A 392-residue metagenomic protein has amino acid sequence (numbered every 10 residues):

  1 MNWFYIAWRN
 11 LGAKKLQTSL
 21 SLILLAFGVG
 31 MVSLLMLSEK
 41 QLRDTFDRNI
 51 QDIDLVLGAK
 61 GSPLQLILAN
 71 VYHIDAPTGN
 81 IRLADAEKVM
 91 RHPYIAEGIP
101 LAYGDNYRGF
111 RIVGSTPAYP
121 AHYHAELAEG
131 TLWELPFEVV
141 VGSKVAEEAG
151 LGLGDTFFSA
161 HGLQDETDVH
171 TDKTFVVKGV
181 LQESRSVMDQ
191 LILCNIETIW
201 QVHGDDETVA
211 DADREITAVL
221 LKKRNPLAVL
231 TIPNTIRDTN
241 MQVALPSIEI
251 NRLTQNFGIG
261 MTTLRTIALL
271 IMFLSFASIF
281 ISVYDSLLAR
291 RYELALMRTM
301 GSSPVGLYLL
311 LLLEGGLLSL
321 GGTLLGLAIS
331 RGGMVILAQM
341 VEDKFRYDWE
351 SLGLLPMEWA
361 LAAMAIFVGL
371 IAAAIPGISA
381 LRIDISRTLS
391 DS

Functional and structural regions predicted by a protein language model:
M1, S379-S392: Short cytosolic juxtamembrane segments of multi-pass membrane proteins
M1-S33, S247, Q255, L312: N-terminal Sec/SRP start-transfer signal
L11, R298-V305, I383, S392: Short helix-to-coil transition segments within interhelical loops that connect adjacent transmembrane helices
M36-R111, A121, I232: Hydrophobic, regular-secondary-structure patches
N106-P117, A125-D206: Hydrophobic secondary-structure segments that place a key small or acidic residue at a functional site
V169-V176, V180-M261: Mechanotransmission and gating elements of multispan inner-membrane complexes involved in transport and envelope
L269-L274, F280, Y284-A338, P376: Transmembrane alpha-helical interface segments in multi-pass membrane proteins
Y292, G316-D348, L352-R382: Small-residue-rich transmembrane alpha-helices
